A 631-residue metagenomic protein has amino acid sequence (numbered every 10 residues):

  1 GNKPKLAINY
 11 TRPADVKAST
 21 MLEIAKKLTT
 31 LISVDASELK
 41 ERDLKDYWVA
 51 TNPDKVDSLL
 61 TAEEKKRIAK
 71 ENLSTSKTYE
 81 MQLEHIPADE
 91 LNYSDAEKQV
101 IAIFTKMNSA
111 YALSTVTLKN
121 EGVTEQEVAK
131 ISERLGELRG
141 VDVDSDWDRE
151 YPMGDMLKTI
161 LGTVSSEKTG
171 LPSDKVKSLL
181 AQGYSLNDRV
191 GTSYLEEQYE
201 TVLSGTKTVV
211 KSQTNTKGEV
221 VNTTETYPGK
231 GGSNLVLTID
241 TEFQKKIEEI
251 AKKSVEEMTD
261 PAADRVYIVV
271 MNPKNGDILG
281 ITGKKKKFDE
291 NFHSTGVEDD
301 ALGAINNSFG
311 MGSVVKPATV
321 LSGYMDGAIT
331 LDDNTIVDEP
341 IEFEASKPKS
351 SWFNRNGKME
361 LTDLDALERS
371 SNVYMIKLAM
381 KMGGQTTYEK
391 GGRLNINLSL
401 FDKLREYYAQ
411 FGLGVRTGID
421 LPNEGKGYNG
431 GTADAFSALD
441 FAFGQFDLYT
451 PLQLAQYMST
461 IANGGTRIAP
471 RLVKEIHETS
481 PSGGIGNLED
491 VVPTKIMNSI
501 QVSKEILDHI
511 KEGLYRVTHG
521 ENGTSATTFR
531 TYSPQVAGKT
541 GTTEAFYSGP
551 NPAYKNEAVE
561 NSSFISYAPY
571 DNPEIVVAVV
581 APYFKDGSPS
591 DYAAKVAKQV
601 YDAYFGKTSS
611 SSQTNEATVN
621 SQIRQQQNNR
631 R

Functional and structural regions predicted by a protein language model:
G1-T201, K207, S212-V220, A379 (+2 more regions): Membrane-proximal periplasmic segments of bacterial cell-envelope enzymes, especially penicillin-binding proteins
P4, Q213-Y227, I239, V266-G312 (+3 more regions): Beta-lactam-recognizing serine transpeptidase/beta-lactamase-like catalytic domain environment
L6, S19-T30, A129, E133 (+17 more regions): Solvent-exposed, polar/charged alpha-helical surfaces in well-ordered, non-transmembrane soluble domains, broadly
A25, A36-V56, D260-P273, R471-S480 (+1 more regions): Acidic/histidine-enriched alpha-helical segments
N108-V116, D264-Y267, Y532-P534: Residue-level recognition of the N-termini of beta-strands and the immediately preceding loop/turn
V220-V266: Conserved, well-ordered alpha-helix/loop/beta-strand core segments that scaffold catalytic motifs
P582-A593: A short acidic/glycine-rich loop-to-helix N-cap element
